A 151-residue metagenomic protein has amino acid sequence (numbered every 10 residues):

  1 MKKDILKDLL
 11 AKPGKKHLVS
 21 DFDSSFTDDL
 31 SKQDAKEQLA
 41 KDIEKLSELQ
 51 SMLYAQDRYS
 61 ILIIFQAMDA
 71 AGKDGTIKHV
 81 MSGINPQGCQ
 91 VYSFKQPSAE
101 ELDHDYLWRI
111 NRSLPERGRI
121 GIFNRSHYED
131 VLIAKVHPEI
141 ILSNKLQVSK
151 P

Functional and structural regions predicted by a protein language model:
M1-I43: Charged, amphipathic alpha-helical linker segments immediately N-terminal to NTP-binding catalytic cores
L18, G83-N85: C-terminal end-helix/capping segment
F26, L30-Q38, Q87-P151: Conserved nucleotide-sensing/catalytic segment adjacent to the nucleotide-binding pocket in NTP-handling enzymes
K45-Y54: Pre-Walker A adenine-sensing motif
S51-M52, H79, G83, Q96: Recognition helices and adjacent regulatory flanks at domain boundaries
D57-I63, G118: Pre-Walker A (Motif I) flank of P-loop NTPase domains
I64-M81: Glycine-rich phosphate-binding P-loop
